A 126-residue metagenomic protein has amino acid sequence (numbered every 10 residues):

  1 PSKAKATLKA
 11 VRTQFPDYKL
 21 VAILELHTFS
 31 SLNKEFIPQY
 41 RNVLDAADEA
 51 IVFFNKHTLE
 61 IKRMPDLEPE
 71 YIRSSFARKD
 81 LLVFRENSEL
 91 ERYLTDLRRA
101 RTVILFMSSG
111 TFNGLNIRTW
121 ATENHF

Functional and structural regions predicted by a protein language model:
P1-F126: ATP-dependent carboxylate-amine ligase
